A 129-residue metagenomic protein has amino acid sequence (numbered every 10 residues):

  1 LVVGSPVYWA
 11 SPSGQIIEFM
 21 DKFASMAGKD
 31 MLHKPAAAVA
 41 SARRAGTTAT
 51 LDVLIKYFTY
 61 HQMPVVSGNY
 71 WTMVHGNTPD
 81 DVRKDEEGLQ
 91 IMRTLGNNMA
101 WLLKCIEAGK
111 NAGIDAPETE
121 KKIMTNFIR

Functional and structural regions predicted by a protein language model:
L1-M73: Helix-loop-strand module that forms the ligand-binding subsite of alpha/beta enzymes
P64-R129: Glycine-rich phosphate/pyrophosphate-binding loop and the adjoining helix
